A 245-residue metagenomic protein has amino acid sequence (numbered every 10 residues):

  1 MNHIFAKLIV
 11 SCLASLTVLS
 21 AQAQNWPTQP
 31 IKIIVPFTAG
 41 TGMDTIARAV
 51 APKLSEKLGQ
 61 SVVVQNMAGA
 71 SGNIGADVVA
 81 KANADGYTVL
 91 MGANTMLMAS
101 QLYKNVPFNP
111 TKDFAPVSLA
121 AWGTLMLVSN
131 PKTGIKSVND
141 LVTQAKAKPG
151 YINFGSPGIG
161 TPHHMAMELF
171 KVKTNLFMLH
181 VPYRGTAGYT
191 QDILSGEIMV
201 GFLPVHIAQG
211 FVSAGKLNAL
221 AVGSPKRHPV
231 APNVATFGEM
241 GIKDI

Functional and structural regions predicted by a protein language model:
M1-C12: Bacterial N-terminal signal peptides that target proteins for export
K7, L19-A23: Sec/Tat signal peptide C-region and signal peptidase I cleavage site
C12-S20: Short hydrophobic alpha-helical membrane-anchoring segments
A23-K112, Y151, I159, T174-F202 (+1 more regions): N-terminal (or domain-start) structured segment
L54, K81-Y87, Q101-G188, A235-I245: Hinge/capping helix and adjacent helix->loop/strand transition within the periplasmic-binding protein
A93-N94, P131, V205-H206, S224-P225: Short secondary-structure boundary segments
W122, A208-I245: C-terminal lobe and pocket-closing loops of periplasmic/extracytoplasmic Venus-flytrap solute-binding proteins
